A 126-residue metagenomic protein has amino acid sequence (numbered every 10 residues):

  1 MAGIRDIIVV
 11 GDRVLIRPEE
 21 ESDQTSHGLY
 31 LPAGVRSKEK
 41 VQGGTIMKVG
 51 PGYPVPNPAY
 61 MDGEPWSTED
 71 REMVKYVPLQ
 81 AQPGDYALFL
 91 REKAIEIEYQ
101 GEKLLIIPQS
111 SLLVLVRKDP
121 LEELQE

Functional and structural regions predicted by a protein language model:
A2-E126: Compact, glycine-rich, soluble single-domain proteins
